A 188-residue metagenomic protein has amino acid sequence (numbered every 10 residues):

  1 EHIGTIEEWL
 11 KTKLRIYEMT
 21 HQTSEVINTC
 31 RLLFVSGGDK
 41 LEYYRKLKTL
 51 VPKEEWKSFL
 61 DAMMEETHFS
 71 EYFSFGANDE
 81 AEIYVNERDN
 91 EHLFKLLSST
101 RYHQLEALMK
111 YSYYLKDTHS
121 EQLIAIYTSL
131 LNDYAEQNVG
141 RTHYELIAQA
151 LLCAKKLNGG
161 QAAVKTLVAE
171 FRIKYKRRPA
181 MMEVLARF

Functional and structural regions predicted by a protein language model:
E1-F188: Eukaryote-biased, non-catalytic alpha-solenoid scaffold regions
